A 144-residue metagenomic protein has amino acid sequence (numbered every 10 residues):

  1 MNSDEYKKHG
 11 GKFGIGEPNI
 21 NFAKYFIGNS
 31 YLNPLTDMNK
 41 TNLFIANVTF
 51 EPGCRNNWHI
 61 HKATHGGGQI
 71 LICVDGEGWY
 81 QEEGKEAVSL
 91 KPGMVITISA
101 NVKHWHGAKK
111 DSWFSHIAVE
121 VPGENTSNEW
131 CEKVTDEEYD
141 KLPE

Functional and structural regions predicted by a protein language model:
M1-F44, S127-E144: A short, N-terminal "cap"/entry segment at the start of jelly-roll beta-barrel domains of the cupin/DSBH fold
K40-T41, H65, K85, D111-S112 (+1 more regions): Short strand-connecting beta-turns/loops that link adjacent beta-strands
N47-E51, K62-Y80, V119-P122: Short, conserved beta-strand element in jelly-roll/cupin
N57-H59, Y80-Q81, I98, K103-K110: Short beta-strand His + acidic residue motifs that chelate non-heme Fe in jelly-roll/DSBH and cupin folds
G84-A100: Short acidic-glycine-tyrosine-enriched beta hairpin
T97, D111-W130: A short hydrophobic beta-strand segment most commonly corresponding to one strand of the jelly-roll/cupin
